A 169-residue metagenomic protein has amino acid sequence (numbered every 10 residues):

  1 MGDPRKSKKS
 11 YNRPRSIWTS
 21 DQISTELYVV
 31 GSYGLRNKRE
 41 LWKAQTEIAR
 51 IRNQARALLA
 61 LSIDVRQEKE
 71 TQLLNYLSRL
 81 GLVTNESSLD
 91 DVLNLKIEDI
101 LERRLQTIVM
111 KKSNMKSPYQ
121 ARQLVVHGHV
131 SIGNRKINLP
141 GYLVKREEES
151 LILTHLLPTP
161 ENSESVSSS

Functional and structural regions predicted by a protein language model:
M1-S113, P118, L124, S131 (+1 more regions): Ferredoxin-like alpha/beta domains used as RNA- or RNAP-binding modules
